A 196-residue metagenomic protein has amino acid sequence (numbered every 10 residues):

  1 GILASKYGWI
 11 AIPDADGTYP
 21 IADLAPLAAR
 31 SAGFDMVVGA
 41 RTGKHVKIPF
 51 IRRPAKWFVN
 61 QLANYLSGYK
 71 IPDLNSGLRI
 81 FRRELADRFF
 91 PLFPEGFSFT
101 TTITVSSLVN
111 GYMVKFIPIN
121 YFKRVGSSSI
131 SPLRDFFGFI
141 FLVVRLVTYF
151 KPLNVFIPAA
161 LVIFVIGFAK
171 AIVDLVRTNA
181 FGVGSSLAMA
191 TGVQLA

Functional and structural regions predicted by a protein language model:
I2-A4, W9, I21-F97, T101 (+1 more regions): Acceptor/aglycone-binding surface of glycosyltransferases and processive sugar-polymer synthases
P94-A196: Hydrophobic helical membrane-anchoring modules
